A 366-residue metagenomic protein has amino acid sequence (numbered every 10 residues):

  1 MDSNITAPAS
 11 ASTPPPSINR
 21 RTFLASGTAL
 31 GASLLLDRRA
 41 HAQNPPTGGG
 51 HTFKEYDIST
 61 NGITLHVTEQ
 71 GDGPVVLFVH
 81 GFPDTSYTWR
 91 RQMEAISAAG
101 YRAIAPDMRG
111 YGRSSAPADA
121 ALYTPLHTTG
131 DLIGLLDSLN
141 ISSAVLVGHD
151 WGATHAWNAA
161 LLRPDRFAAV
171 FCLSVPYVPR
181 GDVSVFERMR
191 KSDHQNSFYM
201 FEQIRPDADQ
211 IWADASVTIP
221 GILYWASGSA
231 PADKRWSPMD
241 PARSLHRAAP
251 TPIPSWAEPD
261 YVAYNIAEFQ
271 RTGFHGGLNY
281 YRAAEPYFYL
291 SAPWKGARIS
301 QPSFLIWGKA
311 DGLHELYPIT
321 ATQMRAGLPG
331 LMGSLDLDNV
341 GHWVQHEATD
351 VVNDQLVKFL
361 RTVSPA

Functional and structural regions predicted by a protein language model:
M1-I18: N-terminal secretory signal peptides
P15-A25, G31-P45: N-terminal twin-arginine translocation
G48-F53, G62-L65, Y111-V147, W151-M332: Flexible "cap/lid" subdomain of the alpha/beta-hydrolase fold that forms the substrate-access gate
E55-D57, A103-A105, S334-D336: Conserved beta-strand scaffold positions in the cores of enzyme catalytic domains, especially in NTP/NDP-utilizing
E69-R113: Conserved HGGG/HGGXW glycine-rich cap/lid loop of the alpha/beta-hydrolase fold
F82, S86-W89, W151, W157 (+2 more regions): Signature tryptophan residues that serve as conserved aromatic anchors
R90, W157-L161, N353: Short, hydrophobic alpha-helix immediately C-terminal to the catalytic nucleophile
L331-A366: Catalytic active-site module of serine/aspartate enzymes centered on a nucleophile-bearing elbow/loop
